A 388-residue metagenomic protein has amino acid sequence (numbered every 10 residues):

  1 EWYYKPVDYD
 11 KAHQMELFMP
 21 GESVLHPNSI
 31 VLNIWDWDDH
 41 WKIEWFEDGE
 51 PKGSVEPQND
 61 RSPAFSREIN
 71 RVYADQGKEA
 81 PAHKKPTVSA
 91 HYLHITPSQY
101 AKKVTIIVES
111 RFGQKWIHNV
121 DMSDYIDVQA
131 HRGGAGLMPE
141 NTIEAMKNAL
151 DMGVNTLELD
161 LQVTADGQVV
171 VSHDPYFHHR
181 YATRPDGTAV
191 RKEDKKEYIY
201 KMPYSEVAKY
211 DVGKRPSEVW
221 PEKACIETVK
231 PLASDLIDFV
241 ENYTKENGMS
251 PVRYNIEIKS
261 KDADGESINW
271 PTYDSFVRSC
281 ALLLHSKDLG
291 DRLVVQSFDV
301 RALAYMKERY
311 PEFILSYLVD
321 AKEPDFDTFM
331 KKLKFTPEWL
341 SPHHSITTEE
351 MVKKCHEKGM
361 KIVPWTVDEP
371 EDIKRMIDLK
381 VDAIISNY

Functional and structural regions predicted by a protein language model:
E1-S123: Metal-dependent phosphoesterase/phosphodiesterase active-site architecture
L32, Y100, I117-Y388: Phosphate-group recognition and catalysis centered on beta-loop-alpha active-site segments
